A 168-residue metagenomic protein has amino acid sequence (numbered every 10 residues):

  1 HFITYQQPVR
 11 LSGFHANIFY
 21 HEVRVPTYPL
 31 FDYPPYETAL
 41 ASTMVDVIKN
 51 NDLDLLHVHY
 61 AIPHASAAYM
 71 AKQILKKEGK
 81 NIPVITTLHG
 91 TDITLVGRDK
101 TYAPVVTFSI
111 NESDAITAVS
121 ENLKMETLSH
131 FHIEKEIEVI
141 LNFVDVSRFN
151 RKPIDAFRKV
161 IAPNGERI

Functional and structural regions predicted by a protein language model:
H1-Y36, I137: N-terminal strand-loop element at the rim of the active site of nucleotide-sugar-dependent glycosyltransferases
Q6, N122, I140-F143: Carbohydrate-associated surface elements
P29-L56, A65-S66, M70, K100-P104 (+2 more regions): An amphipathic, basic-hydrophobic alpha-helix
A39, K76-I85, T91-S109, M125 (+1 more regions): Nucleotide-sugar donor phosphate/pyrophosphate-binding loop at the beta->alpha transition of glycosyltransferases
Y60, S120-N122: Helix N-cap/beta->alpha junction signal
E112-S120: A short beta-strand/loop micro-motif in the catalytic core of glycosyltransferases that engages the nucleotide-sugar
E136, P163-I168: Charged active-site motifs of nucleotide-sugar-dependent glycosyltransferases
N150-N164: A short helix/loop element that forms part of the nucleotide-sugar donor recognition site in Leloir-type
